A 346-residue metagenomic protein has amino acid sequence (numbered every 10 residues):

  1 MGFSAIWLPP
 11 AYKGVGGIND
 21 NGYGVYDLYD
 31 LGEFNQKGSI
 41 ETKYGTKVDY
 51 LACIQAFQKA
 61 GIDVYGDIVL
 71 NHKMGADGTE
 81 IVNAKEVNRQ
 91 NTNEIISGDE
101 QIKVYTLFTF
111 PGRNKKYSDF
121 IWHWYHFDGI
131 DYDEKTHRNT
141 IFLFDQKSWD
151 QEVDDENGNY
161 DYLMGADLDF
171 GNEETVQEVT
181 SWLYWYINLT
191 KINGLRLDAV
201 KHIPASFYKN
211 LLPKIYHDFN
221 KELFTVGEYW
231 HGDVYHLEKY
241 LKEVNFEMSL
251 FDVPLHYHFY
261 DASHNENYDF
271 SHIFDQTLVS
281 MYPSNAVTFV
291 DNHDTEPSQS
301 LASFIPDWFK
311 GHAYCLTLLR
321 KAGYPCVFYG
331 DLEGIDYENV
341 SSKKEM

Functional and structural regions predicted by a protein language model:
F3, P10, G17-Y29, C53-Q58 (+6 more regions): Active-site-proximal helices and loops of the catalytic beta/alpha 8
A11-V15, I68-K85: Aromatic-lined carbohydrate-binding surfaces of glycoside hydrolases
Y12, L70-M74, S148-D154, M164 (+2 more regions): Active-site-proximal loop/turn and secondary-structure-junction residues that shape catalytic pockets, frequently
G14-Y50, R89-I96, Q101-T106, P111 (+3 more regions): Aromatic- and acidic-residue-enriched carbohydrate-binding clefts of CAZyme catalytic domains
K37-V69: C-terminal EAL-domain catalytic cores of bacterial cyclic di-GMP phosphodiesterases
Y44, E173-E174, F304: Residue-level marker of alpha-helix boundaries and capping positions
A84, D131-E134: Acidic/polar short surface loop at catalytic or gating sites that assists cofactor/ion binding and chemistry
G165-E178: Active-site mouth loops of central-metabolism enzymes
